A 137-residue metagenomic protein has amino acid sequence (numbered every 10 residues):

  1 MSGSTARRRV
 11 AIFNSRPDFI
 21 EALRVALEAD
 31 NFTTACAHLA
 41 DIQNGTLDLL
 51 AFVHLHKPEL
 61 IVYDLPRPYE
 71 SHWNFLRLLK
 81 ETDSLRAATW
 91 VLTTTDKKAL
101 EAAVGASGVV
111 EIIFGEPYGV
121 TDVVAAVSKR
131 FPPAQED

Functional and structural regions predicted by a protein language model:
M1-R24, F32, S84, Y118-D137: Non-catalytic signal-transmission and effector/linker regions of two-component phosphorelay proteins
F13, N31-N44: Short hydrophobic/Thr-rich beta-strand motif most characteristic of the beta2 strand and flanking loop of CheY-like
V25-D30, F52: Alpha-helical interaction/dimerization surfaces of two-component signaling modules
N44-T46, E59-K80: Conserved phosphotransfer microenvironments
V53, L76-R77, L85: Hydrophobic alpha-helical motif in two-component signaling modules
L55-H56, G108: Active-site charged/polar residues at nucleotide-handling catalytic sites that mediate phosphoryl, nucleotidyl
E59, D83-W90: His-Asp phosphorelay/catalytic-motif detector in bacterial-type signaling
N74, L92-I113, T121: Alpha4 helix (beta4-alpha4-beta5 surface) of REC/receiver domains from two-component response regulators
